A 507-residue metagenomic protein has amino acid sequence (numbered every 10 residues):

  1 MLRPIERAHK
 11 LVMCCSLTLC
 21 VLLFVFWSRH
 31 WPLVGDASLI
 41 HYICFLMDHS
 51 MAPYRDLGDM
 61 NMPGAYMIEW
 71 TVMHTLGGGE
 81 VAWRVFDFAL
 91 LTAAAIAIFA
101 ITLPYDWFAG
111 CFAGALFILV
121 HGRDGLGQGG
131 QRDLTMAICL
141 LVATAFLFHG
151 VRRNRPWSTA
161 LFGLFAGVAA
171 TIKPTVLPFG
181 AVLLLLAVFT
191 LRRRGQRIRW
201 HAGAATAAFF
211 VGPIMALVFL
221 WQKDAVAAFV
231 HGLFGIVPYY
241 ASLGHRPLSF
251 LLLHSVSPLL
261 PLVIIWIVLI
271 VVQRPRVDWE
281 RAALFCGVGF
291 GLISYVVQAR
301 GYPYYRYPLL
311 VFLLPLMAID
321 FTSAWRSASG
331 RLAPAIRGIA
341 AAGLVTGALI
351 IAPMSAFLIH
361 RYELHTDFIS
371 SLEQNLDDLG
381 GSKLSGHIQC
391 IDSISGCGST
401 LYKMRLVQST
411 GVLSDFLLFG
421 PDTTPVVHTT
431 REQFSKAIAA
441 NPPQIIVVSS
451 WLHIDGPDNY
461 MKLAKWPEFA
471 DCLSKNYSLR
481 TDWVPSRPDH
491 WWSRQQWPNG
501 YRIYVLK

Functional and structural regions predicted by a protein language model:
L2-P4, F179-F210, I270-P275, F321-S329: Perimembrane helix-loop-helix junctions
I96, V256-R281, F285-L292: Hydrophobic, aromatic-rich transmembrane alpha-helices and their immediate juxtamembrane boundary segments
I96-V120, A137-I138, N154-W157, H231 (+1 more regions): Transmembrane-helix signature of polytopic, membrane-embedded enzymes that assemble or transfer cell-envelope glycans
L103-P104, F108, A143-L161, I264-W279 (+1 more regions): Membrane-interface transmembrane helices that cradle and orient dolichyl/undecaprenyl
M136-R153, S158-A166, A187-V188, L313-L316: Specific aromatic-rich, kink-prone transmembrane helix
S158-P174, F179-L186, F210-V211, V288-V297: Membrane-interface alpha helices of multi-pass inner-membrane proteins
P178, Q298-P334: Hydrophobic/aromatic-rich transmembrane helices and adjacent perimembrane loops
L185, S370-T424, H428-D458, R487-P488: Short periplasmic/luminal acceptor-recognition loop of GT-C membrane glycosyltransferases, typified by
